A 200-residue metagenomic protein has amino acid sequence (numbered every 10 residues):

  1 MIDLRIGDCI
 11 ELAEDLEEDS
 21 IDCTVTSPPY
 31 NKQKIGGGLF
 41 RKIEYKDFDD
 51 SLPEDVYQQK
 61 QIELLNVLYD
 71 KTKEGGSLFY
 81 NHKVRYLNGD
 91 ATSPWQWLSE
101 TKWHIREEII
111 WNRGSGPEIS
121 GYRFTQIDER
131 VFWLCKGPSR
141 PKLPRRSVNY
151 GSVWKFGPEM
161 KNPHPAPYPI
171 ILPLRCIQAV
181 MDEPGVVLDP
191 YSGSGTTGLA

Functional and structural regions predicted by a protein language model:
M1-A200: Core catalytic lobe of class I
